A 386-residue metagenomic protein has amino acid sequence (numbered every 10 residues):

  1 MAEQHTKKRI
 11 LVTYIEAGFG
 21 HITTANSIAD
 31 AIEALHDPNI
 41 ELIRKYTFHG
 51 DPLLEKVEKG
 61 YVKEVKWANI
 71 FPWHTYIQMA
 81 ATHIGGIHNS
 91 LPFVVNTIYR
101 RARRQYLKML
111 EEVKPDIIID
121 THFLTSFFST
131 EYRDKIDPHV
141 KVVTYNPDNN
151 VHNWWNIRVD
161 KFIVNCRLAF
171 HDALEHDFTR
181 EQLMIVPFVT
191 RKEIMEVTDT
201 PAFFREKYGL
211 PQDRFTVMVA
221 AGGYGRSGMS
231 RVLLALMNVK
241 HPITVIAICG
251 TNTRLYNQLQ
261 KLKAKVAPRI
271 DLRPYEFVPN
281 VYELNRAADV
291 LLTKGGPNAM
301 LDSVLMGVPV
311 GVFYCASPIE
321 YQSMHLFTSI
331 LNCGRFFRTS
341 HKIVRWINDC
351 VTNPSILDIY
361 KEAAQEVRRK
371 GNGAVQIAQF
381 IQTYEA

Functional and structural regions predicted by a protein language model:
S27-L107, E112: Conserved N-terminal ligand/cofactor-binding loop architecture of enzyme catalytic domains
Q78-D177: Active-site and donor-binding regions of nucleotide-sugar-utilizing enzymes
D160-Y224: A nucleotide-sugar donor-handling region in carbohydrate enzymes
L210-A287: Donor-nucleotide binding loops and adjacent catalytic segments primarily of GT-B fold Leloir glycosyltransferases
R286-G295: Acidic donor-binding loop of glycosyltransferase active sites
M300-S340, V344-W346: Catalytic binding pocket for nucleotide-activated donors in carbohydrate/polymer assembly enzymes
R335, N348-V367: Conserved donor-nucleotide binding/catalytic region of nucleotide-linked donor-dependent transferases
K370-A386: C-terminal alpha-helical cap of glycosyltransferases
